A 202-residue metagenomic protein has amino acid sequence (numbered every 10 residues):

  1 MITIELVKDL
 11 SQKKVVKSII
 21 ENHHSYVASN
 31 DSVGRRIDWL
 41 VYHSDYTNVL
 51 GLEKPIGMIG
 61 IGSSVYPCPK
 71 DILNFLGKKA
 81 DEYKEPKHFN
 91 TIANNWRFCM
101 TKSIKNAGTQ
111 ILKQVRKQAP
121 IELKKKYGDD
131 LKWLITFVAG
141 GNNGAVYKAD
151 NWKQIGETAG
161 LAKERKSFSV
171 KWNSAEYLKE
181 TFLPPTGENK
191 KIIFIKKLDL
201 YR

Functional and structural regions predicted by a protein language model:
M1-R35, L40-Y42: Short amphipathic alpha-helix that is part of the acyltransferase structural core
L6, M58-I192: Acyl-donor binding region in acyl/amide transferases
L10, T47, T101-I104, N142 (+1 more regions): Residues that cap or initiate secondary-structure elements
S25-Y26, Y46-T47, I121: Short beta-turn/strand-loop junction motif enriched in small, turn-promoting residues
Y26-N30, G141-N143, Y201: Short secondary-structure junctions and interdomain/linker hinges
G34-P67: Conserved beta-hairpin
K191-R202: Conserved beta strand-loop-helix elements of the APE1-like EEP
